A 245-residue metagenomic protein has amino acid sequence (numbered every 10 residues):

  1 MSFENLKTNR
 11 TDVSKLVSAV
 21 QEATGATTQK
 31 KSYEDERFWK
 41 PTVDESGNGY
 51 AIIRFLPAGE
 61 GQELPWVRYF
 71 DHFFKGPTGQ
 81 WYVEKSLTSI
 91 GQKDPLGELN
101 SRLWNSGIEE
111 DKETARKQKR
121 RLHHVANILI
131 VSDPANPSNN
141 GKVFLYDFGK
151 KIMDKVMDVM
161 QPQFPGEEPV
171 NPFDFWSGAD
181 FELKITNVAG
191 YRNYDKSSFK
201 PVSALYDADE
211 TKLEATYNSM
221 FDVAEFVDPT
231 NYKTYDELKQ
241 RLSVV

Functional and structural regions predicted by a protein language model:
M1-P172, Y232-Q240: OB-fold ssDNA-binding interfaces and closely related basic DNA-contact patches used across DNA replication/repair
S132-V245: Compact mixed alphabeta submodule
